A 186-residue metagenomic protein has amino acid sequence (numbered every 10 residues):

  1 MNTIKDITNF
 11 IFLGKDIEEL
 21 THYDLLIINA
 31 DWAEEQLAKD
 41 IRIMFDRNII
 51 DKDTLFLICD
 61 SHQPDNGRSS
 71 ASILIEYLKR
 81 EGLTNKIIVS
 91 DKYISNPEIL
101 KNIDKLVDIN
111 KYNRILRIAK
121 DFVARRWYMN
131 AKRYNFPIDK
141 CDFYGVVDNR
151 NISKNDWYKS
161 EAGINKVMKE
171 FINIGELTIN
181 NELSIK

Functional and structural regions predicted by a protein language model:
M1-Y158: A structural signal for short, hydrophobic/glycine-enriched beta-strand patches
G163-K186: A conserved mid-domain beta-alpha-beta active-site/ligand-binding segment of alpha/beta enzyme cores
